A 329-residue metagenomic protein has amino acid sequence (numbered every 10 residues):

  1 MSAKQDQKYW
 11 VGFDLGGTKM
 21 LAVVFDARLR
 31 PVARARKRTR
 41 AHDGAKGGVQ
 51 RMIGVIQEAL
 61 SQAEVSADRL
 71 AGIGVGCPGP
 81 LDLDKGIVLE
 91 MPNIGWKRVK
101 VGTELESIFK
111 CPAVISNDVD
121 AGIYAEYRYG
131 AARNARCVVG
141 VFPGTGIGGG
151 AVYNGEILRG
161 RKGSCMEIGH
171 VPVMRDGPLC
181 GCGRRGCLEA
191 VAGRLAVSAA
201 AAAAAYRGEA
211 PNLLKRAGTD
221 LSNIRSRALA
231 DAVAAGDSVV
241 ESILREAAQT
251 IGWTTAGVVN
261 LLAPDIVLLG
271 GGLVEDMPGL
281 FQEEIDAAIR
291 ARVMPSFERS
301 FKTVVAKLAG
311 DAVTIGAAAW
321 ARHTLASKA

Functional and structural regions predicted by a protein language model:
M1-G72, D82-K85, T103-A113, A125-A135 (+2 more regions): ATP-binding/phosphotransfer module of carbohydrate and carboxylate kinases, centering on a glycine-rich
D14, G74-P78, S116, V139-G146 (+2 more regions): Short beta-strand segments
K19, A121, T145-G148, R175: Conserved A3 ("GATE") glycine/threonine-rich loop of ANL adenylate-forming enzymes
A35-K37, P92, R161: Short hydrophobic alpha-helix segments
R38-A41, W96, C165-E167: A short acidic/small-residue loop/turn micro-motif
G86-K97: A charged helix-plus-loop insertion that forms the helical arch/lid used to bind and gate nucleic-acid substrates
C111, R136-V141, T145-G149, Y153 (+2 more regions): Generic beta-strand structural signal
A151-E167: Short, charged low-complexity linear segments at domain edges
